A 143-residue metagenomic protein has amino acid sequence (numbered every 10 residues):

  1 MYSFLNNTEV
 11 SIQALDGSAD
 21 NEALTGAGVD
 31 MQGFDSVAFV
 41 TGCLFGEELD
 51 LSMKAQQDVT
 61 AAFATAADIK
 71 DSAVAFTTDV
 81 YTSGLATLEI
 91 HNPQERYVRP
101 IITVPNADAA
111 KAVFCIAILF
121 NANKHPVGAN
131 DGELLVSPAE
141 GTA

Functional and structural regions predicted by a protein language model:
M1-A143: Surface-exposed, low-hydrophobicity beta-strand/loop segments enriched in small/polar/acidic residues
